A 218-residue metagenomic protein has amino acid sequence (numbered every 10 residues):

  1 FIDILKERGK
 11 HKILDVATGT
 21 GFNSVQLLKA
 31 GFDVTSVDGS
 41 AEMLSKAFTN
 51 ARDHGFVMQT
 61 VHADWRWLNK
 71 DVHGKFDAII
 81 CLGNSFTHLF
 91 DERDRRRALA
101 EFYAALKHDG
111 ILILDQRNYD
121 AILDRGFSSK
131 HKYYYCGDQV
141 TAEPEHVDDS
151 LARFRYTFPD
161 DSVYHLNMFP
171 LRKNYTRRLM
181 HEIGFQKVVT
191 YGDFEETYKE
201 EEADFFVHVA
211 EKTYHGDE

Functional and structural regions predicted by a protein language model:
F1-K10: Conserved alpha-helix/loop element of class I SAM-dependent methyltransferases that forms part of the SAM/SAH-binding
A17-G21: Class I SAM-dependent methyltransferase "Motif I" SAM/SAH-binding loop
F22-W67: Class I SAM-dependent methyltransferase SAM/SAH-binding core
K70-A78: A short acidic, Gly/Pro-enriched loop at the edge of an enzyme's catalytic core that lines a small-molecule cofactor
D77-R93: A short SAM/SAH-binding and catalytic strip from SAM-dependent methyltransferases
R96-H108: A short glycine-rich, Lys/Arg-flanked "PGG" loop and its adjoining helix->strand segment in the class I
I111-L179: SAM-dependent methyltransferase
Y175-E218: C-terminal lobe and adjacent flexible extensions of AdoMet/dcAdoMet transferase-like proteins
